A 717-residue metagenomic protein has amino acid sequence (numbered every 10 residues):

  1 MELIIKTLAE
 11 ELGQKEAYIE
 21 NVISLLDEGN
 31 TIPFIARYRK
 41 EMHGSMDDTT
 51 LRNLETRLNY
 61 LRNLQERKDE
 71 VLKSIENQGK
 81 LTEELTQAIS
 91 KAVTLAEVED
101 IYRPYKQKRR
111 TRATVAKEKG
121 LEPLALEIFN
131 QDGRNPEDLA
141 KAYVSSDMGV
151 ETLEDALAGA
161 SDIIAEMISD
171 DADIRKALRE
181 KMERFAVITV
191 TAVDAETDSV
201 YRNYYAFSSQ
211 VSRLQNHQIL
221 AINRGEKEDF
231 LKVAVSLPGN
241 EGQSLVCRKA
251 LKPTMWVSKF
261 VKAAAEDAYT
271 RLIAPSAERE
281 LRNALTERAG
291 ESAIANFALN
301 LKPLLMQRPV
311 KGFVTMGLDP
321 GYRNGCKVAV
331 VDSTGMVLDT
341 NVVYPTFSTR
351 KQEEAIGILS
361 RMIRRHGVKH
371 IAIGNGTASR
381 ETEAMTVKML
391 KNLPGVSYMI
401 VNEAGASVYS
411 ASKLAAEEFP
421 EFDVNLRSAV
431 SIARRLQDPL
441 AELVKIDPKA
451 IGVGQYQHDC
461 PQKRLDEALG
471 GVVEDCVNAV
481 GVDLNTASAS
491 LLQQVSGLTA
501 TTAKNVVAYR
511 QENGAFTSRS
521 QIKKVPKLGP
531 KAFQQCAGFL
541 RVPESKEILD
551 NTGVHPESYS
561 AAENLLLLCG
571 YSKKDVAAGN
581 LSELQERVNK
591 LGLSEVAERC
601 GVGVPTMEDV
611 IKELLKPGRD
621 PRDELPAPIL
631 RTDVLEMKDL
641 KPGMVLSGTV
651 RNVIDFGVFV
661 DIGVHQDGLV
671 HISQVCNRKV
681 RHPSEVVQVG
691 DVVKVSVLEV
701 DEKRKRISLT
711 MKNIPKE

Functional and structural regions predicted by a protein language model:
K15-E16, E28-G29, L95-A96, R109 (+20 more regions): Short flexible coil/turn linkers enriched for glycine and charged/polar residues that connect secondary-structure
I19, T56, T340-F347, H370 (+7 more regions): Short beta-alpha connecting loops at secondary-structure transitions that line or flank enzyme active sites
T31-I32, H43, D47-T114, K119-A142 (+5 more regions): Accessory alpha-helical DNA-binding modules that contact the DNA backbone or grooves
T50-N53, Y60, L64-G317, G321-E421 (+1 more regions): Duplex nucleic acid-engaging cores and interfaces of nucleic-acid transaction enzymes
E97, M399, G405, S410-V480 (+1 more regions): Long, charge-rich intrinsically disordered scaffolds of nucleic-acid metabolism proteins
A142-Y143, E151-L153, F207, Q243-L251 (+5 more regions): Low-complexity, acidic/Ser/Thr- and charged residue-rich accessory regions of DNA metabolism proteins
E180-V187, L318-Y322, G376-A378, V401-V408 (+5 more regions): A glycine-rich phosphate-binding loop feature that marks nucleotide/adenosyl-phosphate handling sites
E280-A298, A450-G481, E598-P642: Long, charged amphipathic helices and adjacent flexible linkers at domain junctions
